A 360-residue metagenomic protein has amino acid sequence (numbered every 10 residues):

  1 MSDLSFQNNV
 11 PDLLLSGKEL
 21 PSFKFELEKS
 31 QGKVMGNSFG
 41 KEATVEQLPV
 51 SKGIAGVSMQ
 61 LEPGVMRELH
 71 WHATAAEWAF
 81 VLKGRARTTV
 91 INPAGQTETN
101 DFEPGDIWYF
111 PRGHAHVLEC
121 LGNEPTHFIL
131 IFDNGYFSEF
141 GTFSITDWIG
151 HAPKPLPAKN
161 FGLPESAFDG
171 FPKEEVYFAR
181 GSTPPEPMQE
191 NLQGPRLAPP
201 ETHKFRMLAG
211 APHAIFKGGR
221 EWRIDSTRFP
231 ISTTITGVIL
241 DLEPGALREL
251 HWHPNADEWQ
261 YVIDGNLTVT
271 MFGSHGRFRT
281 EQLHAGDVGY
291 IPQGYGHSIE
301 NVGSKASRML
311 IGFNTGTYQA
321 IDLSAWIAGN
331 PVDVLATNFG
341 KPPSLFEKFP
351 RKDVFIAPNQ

Functional and structural regions predicted by a protein language model:
M1-S58, E68, A158-I239, E243 (+3 more regions): A short, N-terminal "cap"/entry segment at the start of jelly-roll beta-barrel domains of the cupin/DSBH fold
L48, E68-H72, T99-N100, E119-C120 (+4 more regions): Short histidine-centered beta-strand/loop micro-motifs that create catalytic or ligand/metal-coordination sites
S58-Q60, H70-W71, A79-L82, L118-E119 (+2 more regions): Beta-strand cores of secreted/periplasmic/IMS beta-sandwich domains, seen most often in copper-related folds
V65, H72-A94, P244-L247, H253-S274: Glycine- and acidic-residue-biased ligand/ion/polar-headgroup-sensing regions
R67, A86-T89, G95, V117 (+7 more regions): Short loop/beta submotifs within extracellular cysteine-rich repeat domains
W78, N92-G113, L242, W259 (+1 more regions): Short acidic-glycine-tyrosine-enriched beta hairpin
E103-P104, Y109-E139, H284-A285, Q293-Q319: Ligand-binding loop in jelly-roll beta-barrel domains
H127-F171, K305-K348: A contiguous, mid-protein "functional segment" used to position or interact with cofactors/ions or partner subunits
